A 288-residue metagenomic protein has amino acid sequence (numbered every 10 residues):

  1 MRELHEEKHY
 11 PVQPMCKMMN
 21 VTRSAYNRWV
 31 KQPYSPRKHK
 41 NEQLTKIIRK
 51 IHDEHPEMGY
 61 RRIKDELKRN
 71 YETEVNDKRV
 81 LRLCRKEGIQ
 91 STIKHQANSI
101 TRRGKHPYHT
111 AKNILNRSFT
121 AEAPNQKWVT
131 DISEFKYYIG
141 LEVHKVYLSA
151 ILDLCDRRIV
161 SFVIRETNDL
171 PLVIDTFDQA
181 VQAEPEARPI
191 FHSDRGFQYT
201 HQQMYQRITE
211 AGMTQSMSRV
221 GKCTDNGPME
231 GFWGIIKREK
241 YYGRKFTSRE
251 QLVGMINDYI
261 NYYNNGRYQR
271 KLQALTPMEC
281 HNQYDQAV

Functional and structural regions predicted by a protein language model:
M1-M15, M19-N20: Double-stranded DNA-binding cores of transcription factors and transposases
M15-C16, Y26, I48, I63 (+13 more regions): Mobile genetic element proteins and their domesticated derivatives, centered on retroelements and DNA transposons
C16, R23-A123, K222, T276-D285: Basic, flexible linker segments flanking DNA-binding modules in nucleic acid-interacting mobile-element proteins
M18-A25, Q43, L172, Q203 (+5 more regions): Generic alpha-helical secondary structure signal
I93-S99, I190-R195, T209-P228, R244-T247: RNase H-like polynucleotidyl transferase catalytic core
R117, A121-V160, E166: An active-site-proximal beta-strand-loop segment
H144, F162-E184: Active-site beta-loop-alpha junctions of metal-dependent nucleic acid enzymes, especially the RNase H-like/DDE
Q202, T209-M213, I235-V288: C-terminal domain-tail junction helix/linker
